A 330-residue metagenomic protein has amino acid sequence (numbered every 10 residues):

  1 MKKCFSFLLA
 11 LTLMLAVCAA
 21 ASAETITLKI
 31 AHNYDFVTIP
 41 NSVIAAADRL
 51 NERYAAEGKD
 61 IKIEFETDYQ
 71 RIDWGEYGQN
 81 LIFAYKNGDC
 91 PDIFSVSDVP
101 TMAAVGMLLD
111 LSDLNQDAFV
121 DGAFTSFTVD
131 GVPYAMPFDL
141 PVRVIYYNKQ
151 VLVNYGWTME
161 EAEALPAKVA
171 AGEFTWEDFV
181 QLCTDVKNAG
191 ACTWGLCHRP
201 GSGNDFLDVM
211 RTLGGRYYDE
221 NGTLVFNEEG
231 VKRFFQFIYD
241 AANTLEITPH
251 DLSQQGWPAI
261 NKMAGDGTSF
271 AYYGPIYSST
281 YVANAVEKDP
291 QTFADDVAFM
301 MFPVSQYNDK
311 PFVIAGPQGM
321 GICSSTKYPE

Functional and structural regions predicted by a protein language model:
S6, C18-P100, Q116, M159 (+2 more regions): Conserved N-terminal structural module of periplasmic/extracytoplasmic solute-binding proteins
L9-A16: Bacterial N-terminal signal peptides
I26, E52, A56-I61, T244-L245 (+1 more regions): Extracytoplasmic/periplasmic substrate-recognition and gating elements
D68-N80, E173-D178, H250-G265: Short helix-initiation/N-cap motifs at beta->coil->alpha
Y85-V96, C192-T193, G265-P275: Alpha-to-beta junction loops
S95-Y146, Q150-V153, F174-V180, A294-P303: Hinge/lid segment of periplasmic solute-binding proteins
L109-D121, E160-G172, G215-F234, E287-Q291 (+1 more regions): Short, solvent-exposed loop/beta-turn-alpha elements that line the ligand-binding surface or hinge of extracytoplasmic
V180-D185, N221-G256, F302: Glycine-centered hinge/linker elements that transmit conformational signals in sensory and ligand-binding systems
